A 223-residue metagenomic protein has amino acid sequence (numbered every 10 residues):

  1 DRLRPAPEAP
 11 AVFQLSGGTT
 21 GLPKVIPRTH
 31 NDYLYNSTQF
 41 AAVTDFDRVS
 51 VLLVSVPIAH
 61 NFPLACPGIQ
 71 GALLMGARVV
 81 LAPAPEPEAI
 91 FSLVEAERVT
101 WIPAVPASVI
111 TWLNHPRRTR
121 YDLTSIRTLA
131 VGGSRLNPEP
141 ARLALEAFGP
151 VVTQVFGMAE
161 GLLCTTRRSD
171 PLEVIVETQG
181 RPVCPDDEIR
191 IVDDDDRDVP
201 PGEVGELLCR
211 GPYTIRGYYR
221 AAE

Functional and structural regions predicted by a protein language model:
D1, K24-P27, V54-S55, A77-A84 (+1 more regions): Short beta-strand->loop structural element characteristic of the AMP-binding/adenylate-forming
R4, A11-Y35: Conserved AMP-binding A3 loop
P10, L15-T19, L52, I58 (+6 more regions): Conserved S/T- and glycine-rich ATP-binding loop of Class I adenylate-forming
L34-V51, N61-T100, H115, D186: Conserved AMP-binding/adenylation subdomain of ANL enzymes
V99-A104, L113-I175, C184, E188 (+1 more regions): Gly/Ser/Thr-rich phosphate-binding loop
G149, Y213-E223: Conserved ANL (AMP-binding/adenylate-forming) active-site segment centered on the GW(Y/F)…HTG consensus within
I175, E188-C209: Conserved beta-loop-beta connector loops within the AMP-binding
